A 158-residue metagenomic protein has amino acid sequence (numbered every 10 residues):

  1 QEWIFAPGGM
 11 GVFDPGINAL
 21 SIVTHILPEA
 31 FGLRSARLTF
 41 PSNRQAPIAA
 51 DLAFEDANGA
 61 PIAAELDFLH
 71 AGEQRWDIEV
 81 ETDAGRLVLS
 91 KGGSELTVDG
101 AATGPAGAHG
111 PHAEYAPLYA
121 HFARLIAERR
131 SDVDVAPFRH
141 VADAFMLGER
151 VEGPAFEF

Functional and structural regions predicted by a protein language model:
Q1-R34, S42: Predominantly a Rossmann-like dinucleotide-binding segment in NAD(P)-dependent oxidoreductases
A19-L20, Y115-A120, A142: A general structural signal for well-ordered alpha-helical segments in protein cores
I26-E29, R86, L125, G148: Phosphate/oxyanion-binding loops and surfaces in catalytic or ligand/nucleic-acid-binding neighborhoods
P28, D56-N58: Alpha-helix capping and inter-helical loop/turn segments
F40-P47, N58-R124, R130-A136: NAD(P)-dinucleotide binding in Rossmann-like oxidoreductases
A50-L52: Short beta-strand scaffold segments in enzyme catalytic cores
A57, H121-F158: C-terminal helix-rich "cap/oligomerization" subdomain common to oxidoreductases
